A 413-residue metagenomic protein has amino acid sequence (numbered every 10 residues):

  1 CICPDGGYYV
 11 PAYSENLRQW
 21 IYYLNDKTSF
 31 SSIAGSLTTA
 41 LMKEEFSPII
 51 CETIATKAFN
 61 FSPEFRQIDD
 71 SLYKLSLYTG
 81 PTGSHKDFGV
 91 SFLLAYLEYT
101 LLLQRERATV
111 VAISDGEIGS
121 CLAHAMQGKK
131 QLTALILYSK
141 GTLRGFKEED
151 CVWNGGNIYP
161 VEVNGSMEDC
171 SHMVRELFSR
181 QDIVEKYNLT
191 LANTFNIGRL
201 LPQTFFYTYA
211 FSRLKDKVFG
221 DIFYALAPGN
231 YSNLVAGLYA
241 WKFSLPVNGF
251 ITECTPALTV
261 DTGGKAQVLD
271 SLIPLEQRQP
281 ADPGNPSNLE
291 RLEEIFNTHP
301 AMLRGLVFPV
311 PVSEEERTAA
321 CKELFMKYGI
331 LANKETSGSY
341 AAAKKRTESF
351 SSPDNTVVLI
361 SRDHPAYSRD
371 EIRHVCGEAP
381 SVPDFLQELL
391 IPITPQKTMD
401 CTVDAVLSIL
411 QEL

Functional and structural regions predicted by a protein language model:
C1-L413: PLP-dependent amino-acid enzyme catalytic core
